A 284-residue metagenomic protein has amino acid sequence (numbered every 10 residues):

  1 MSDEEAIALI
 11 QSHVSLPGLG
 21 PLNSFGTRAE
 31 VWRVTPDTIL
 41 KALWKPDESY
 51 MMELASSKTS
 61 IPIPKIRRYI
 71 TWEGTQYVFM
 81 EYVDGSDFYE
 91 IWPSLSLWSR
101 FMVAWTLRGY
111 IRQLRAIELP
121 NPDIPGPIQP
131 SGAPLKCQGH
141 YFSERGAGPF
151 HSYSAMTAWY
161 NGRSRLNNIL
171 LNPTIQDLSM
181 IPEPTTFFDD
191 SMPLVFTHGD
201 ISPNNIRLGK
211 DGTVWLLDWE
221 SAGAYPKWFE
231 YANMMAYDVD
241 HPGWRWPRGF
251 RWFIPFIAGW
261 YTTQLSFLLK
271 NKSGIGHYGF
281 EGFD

Functional and structural regions predicted by a protein language model:
M1-G20: Juxta-kinase regulatory segment immediately upstream of eukaryotic protein kinase catalytic domains
D3-I7, L171, F250: Short amphipathic alpha-helical segments that mediate assembly, nucleic-acid/protein binding, or membrane association
G20-G146: ATP-binding pocket architecture of kinase catalytic cores
R100, A116-H198: An alpha-helical support segment within catalytic cores of ATP-dependent transferases
S191, V195-F196, G209-T263: Active-site Asp-x-Gly
I201: Hydrophobic HxD+1 residue recognition
W252-D284: Charged phosphate-binding loop/patch that engages nucleotide di/tri-phosphates or the phosphate backbone of nucleic
